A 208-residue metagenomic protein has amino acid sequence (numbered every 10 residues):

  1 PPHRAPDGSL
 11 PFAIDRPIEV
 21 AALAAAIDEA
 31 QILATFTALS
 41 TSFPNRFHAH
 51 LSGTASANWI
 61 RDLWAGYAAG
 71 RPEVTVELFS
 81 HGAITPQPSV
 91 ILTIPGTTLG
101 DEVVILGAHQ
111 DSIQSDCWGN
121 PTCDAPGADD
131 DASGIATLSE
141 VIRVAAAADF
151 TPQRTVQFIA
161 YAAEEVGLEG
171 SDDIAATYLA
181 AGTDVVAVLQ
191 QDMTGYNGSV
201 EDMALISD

Functional and structural regions predicted by a protein language model:
P2-L51: N-terminal hydrophobic or amphipathic helices/low-complexity stretches enriched in small/hydrophobic/Pro/Gly
I14, A26-L33, F47-N58, G100 (+4 more regions): Soluble non-cytosolic domains of exported or imported proteins
I18, A30-T37, T41, T54 (+4 more regions): Solvent-exposed, polar/charged alpha-helical surfaces in well-ordered, non-transmembrane soluble domains, broadly
A30-A34, G70-V74, L99-V104, P152-Q157 (+1 more regions): Loop/turn elements at helix/coil->beta-strand transitions in domains of secreted/extracellular proteins
I32, F36, D111-D129: Active-site core segment of subtilase-fold serine proteases
A34-P95: A non-catalytic alpha/beta surface segment that caps or lines the substrate-entry region of metallo-dependent hydrolase
P86-S89, P121-D208: Acidic/histidine-rich catalytic neighborhood of metal-dependent amide-processing enzymes
T93-I94, E102-A108: Glycine-rich active-site/cofactor-binding loop and its immediate structural neighborhood
